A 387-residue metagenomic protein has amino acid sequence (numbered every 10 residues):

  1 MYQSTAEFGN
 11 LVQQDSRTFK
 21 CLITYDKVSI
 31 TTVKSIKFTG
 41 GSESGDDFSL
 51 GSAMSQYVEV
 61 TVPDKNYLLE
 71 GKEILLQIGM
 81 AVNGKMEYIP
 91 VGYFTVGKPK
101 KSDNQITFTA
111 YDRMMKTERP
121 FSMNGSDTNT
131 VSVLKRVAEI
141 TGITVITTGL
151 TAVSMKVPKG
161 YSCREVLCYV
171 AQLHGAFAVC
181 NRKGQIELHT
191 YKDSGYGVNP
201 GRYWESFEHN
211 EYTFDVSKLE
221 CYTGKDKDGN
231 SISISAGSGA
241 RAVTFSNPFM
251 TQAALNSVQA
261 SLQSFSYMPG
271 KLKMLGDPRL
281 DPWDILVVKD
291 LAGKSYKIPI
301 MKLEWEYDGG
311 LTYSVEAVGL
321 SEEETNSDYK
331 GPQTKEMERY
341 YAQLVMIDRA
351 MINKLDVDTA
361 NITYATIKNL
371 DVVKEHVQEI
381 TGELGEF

Functional and structural regions predicted by a protein language model:
M1-N124, A171-G175, C180-R182, S264-L275 (+1 more regions): Assembly/oligomerization scaffold segments
M1-Q14, M86-V91, T95-T117, I143-T223 (+1 more regions): Short beta-strand-centered interaction patches in the first periplasmic/extracellular domains of large envelope
M1-Y25, F108-A110, E187-H189, G195-A242 (+6 more regions): Acidic, low-complexity/disordered segments
S102, N129-I146: Glycine-rich, acidic and aromatic/proline-enriched surface loops and short helix-turn segments that act as binding
V131-K135, R164-L167, L255-Q259: Extracytoplasmic/secreted envelope proteins and their assembly/folding machinery, especially bacterial periplasmic
